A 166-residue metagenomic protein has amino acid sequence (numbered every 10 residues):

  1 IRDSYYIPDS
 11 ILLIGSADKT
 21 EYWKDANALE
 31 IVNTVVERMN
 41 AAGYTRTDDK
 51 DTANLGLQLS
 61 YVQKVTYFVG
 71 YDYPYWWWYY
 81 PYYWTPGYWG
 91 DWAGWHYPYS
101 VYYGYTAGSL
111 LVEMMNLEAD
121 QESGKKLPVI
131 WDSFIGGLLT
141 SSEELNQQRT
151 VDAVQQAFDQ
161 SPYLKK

Functional and structural regions predicted by a protein language model:
I1-E30: A structural "domain/chain start" motif
R2, M39, T52-G56, Y105-S109 (+1 more regions): Extracytoplasmic
S4-P8, G56-S60, L111-E113, W131-F134: Soluble periplasmic/extracytoplasmic beta-strand elements of cell-envelope proteins
L12-I14, V62-T66, E118-A119, G136-T140: Solvent-exposed loop/turn segments at secondary-structure junctions within structured extracellular/periplasmic domains
V36-T45, V62-V65, F158-Y163: Sec-exported extracytoplasmic/periplasmic mature domains
G43-A53: Short acidic low-complexity segments
L59-D120: Surface-exposed short loop/turn segments
Y102-I130, I135-K166: C-terminal/domain-edge helix-coil "capping" segments
